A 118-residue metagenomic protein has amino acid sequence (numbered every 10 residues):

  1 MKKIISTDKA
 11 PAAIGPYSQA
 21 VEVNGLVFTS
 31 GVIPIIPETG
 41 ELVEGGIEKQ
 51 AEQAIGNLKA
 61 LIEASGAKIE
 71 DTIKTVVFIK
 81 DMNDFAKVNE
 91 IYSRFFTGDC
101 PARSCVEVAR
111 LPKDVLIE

Functional and structural regions predicted by a protein language model:
M1-E118: Short, polar/acidic, helix-capping and beta-turn segments at strand->helix junctions that line the mouths
